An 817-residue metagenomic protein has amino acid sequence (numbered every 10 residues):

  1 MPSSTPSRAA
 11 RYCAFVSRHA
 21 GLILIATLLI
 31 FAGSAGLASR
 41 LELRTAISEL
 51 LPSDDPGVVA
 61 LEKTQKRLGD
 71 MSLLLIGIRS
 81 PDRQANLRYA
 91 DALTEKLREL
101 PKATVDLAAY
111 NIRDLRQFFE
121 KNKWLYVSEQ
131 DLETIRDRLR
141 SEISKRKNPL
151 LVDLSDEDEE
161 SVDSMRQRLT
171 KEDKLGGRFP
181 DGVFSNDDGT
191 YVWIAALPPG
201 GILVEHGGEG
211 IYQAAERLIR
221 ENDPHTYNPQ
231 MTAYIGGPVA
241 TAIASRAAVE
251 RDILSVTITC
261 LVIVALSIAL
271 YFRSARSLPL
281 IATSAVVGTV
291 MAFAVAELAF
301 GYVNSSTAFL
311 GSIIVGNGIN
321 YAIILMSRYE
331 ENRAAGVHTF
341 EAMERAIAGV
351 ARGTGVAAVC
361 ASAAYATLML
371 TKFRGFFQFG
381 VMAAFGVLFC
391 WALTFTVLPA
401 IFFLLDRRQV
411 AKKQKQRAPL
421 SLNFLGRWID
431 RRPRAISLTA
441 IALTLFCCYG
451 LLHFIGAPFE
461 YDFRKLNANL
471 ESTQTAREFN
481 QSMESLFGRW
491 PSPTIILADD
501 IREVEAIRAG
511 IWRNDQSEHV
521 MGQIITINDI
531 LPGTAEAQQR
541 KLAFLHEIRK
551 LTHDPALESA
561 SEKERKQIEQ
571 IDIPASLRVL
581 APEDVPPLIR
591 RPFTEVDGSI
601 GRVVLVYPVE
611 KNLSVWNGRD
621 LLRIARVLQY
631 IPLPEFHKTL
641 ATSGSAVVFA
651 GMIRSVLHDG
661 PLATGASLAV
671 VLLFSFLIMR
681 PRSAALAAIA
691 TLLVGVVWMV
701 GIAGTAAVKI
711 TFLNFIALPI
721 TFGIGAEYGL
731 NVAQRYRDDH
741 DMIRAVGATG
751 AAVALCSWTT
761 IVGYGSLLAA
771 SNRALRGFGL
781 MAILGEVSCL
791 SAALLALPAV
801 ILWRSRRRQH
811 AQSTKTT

Functional and structural regions predicted by a protein language model:
P2-T45, A400, R408, K412-D462 (+2 more regions): Signature of alpha-helical transmembrane segments and their immediate interfacial
A38-P81, T170-V183, G426-A435, H453-D500 (+2 more regions): Solvent-exposed, non-transmembrane loop/terminal regulatory segments of multi-pass membrane proteins
R67, R432-E558: Juxtamembrane segments of multi-pass membrane proteins
R88-W193, G207, I211, N228 (+2 more regions): Alpha-helical transmembrane helix bundles of large polytopic membrane transport and channel proteins
S155-L270, S274, W512, Q567-V671: Extracytoplasmic
R251-V303, L370-R374, A663-A707, A769: Interfacial segments of transmembrane alpha-helices in multi-pass membrane proteins
I253, A282, Y321, A334-T371 (+4 more regions): Pore- and gate-forming transmembrane helices of large, multi-pass membrane proteins
L278-L325, A684-V732, G765, A792-L795 (+1 more regions): Hydrophobic transmembrane alpha-helices and their membrane-interface caps in long multi-pass transport proteins
